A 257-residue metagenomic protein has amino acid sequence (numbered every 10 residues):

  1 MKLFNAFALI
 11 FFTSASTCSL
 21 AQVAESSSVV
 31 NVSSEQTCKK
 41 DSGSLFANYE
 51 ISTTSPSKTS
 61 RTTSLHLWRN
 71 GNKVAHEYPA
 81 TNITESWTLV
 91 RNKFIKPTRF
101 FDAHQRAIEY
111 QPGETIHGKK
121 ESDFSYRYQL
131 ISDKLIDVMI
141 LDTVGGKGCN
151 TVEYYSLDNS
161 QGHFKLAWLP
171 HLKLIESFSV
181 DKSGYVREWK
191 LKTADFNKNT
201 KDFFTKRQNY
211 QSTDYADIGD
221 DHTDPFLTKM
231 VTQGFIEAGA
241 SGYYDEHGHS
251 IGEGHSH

Functional and structural regions predicted by a protein language model:
M1-F7: Bacterial N-terminal signal peptides that target proteins for export
A8-A15: Bacterial N-terminal signal peptides
C18-R61, H66-N72, N209-D245, G254-H257: N-terminal leader/targeting segments and the immediate start of mature chains
E25, R61-I131, Y185-R187: An acidic-aromatic
T37, S64-R69, T88-V90, V138-K147 (+1 more regions): Short, exposed beta-strand/loop patches in secreted or surface proteins that constitute
E77-P79, T98-F100, G146-Q211: Gly/Pro-enriched, hydrophobic low-complexity segments that function as extracytoplasmic propeptides/linkers
D123-S132, K201-D220: Short, surface-exposed secondary-structure junctions/capping segments
